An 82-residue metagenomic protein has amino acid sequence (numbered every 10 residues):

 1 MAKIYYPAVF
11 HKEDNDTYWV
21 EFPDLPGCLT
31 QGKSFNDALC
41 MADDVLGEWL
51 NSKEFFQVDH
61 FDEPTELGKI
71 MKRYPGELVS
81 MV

Functional and structural regions predicted by a protein language model:
M1-Y6, C40-V82: Short, charged, surface-exposed hinge/linker loops at domain edges that act as mobile lids or interdomain connectors
Y6, Y18, C28-T30: Structural detector for hydrophobic anchor residues on beta-strands
A8-K12, A38-L39: Alpha-helical interaction segments
F10-L25: Short aromatic-glycine-(Arg/Gly/Cys) micro-motifs in beta-strand/loop hairpins
E21, Q31, E77: Acidic-residue sensor for enzyme active/binding pockets
P26-D37: A short, exposed loop/beta-hairpin motif centered on an aromatic-Gly-Thr core
